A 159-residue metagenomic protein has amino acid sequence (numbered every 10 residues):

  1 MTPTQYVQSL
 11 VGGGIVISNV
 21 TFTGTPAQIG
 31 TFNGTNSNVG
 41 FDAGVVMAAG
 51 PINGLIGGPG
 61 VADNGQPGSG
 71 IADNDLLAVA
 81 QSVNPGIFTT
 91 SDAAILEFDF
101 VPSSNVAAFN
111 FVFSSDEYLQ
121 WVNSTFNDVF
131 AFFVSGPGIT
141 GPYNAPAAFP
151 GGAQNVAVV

Functional and structural regions predicted by a protein language model:
M1-V159: Aromatic (Trp/Tyr/Phe) and Gly/Pro-enriched flexible surface segments
